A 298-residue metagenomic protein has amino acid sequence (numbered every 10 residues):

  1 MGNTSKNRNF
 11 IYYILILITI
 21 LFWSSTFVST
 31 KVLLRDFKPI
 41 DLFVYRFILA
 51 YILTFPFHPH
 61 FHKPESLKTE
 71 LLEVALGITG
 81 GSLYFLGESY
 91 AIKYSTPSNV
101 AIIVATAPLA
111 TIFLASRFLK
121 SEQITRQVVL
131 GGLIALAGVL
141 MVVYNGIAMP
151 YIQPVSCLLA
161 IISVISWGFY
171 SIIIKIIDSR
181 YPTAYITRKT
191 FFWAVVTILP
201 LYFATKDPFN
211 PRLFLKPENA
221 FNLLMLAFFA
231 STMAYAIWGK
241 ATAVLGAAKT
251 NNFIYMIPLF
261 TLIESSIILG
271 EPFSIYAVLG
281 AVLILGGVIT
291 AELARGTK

Functional and structural regions predicted by a protein language model:
M1-D41, I78, P150-I176, V196-P200: Glycine-/small-residue-enriched transmembrane alpha-helix faces in small-molecule transporters and effluxers
G2-S5, I14, F47-I48, E122 (+2 more regions): C-terminal-most transmembrane helix of multi-pass membrane proteins
N3, S25, S29-V32, D36 (+5 more regions): Membrane-interface helix-cap regions at the ends of transmembrane helices in multi-pass membrane proteins
F22, T26-F27, F55-V104, M141 (+1 more regions): Specific transmembrane alpha-helical segments of multi-pass solute transporters/efflux pumps, especially DMT/EamA
F43-Y45, G81, F85-L86, S98-T106 (+2 more regions): Helix-helix packing/entry segments at the starts of transmembrane helices
L53-K63, A107-L130, L259-L279: C-terminal transmembrane-helix exit sites in multi-pass transporters
T54, L114, I124-N145, Y255 (+1 more regions): Hydrophobic transmembrane alpha-helices of multi-pass small-molecule transport proteins
T54, T111-F113, F118, A148-F209 (+2 more regions): Transmembrane alpha-helical segments that form core, pore/gating elements of small-molecule transporters/exporters
